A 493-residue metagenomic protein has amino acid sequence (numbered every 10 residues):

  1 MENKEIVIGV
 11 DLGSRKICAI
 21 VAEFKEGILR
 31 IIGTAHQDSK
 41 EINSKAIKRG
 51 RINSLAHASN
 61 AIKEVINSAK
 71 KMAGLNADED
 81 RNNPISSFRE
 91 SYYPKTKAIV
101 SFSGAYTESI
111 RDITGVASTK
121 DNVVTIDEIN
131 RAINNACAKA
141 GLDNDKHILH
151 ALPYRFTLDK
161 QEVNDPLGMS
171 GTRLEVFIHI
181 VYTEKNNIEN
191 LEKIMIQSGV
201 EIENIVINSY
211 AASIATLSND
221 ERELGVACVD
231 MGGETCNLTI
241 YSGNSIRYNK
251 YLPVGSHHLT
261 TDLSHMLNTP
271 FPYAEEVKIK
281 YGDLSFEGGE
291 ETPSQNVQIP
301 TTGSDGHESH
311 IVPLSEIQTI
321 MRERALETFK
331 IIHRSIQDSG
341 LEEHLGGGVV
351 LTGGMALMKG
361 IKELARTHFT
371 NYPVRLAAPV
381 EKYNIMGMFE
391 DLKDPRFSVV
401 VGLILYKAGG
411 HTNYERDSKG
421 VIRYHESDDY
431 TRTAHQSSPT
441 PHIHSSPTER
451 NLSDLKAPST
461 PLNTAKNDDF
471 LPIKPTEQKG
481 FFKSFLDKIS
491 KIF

Functional and structural regions predicted by a protein language model:
M1-K16, I20-V226, P270-F271, E276-N296 (+2 more regions): Nucleotide/phosphate-binding catalytic cleft detector across ATP-hydrolyzing and phosphate-transferring enzymes
V10-K16, F102-S103, D220, C228-T235 (+3 more regions): A short acidic Gly-Thr/Ser loop motif
F102, T183, D283-F286, H344-H368: Glycine-rich phosphate-binding loops at beta-strand->alpha-helix junctions
I126-N130, H368-V400: Conserved phosphate-binding/catalytic loops in two-lobed NTP-binding clefts
I194-I205, Q298-E342: Adenine-nucleotide phosphate-binding core of ATP-dependent small-molecule kinases
I207-I214, H258, E381-N384: Short acidic loop-to-helix transition motifs that present clustered carboxylates
R247-Y248, T261, P313-E316, N384-F389: Short beta-alpha connecting loops at secondary-structure transitions that line or flank enzyme active sites
P253-E275: A conserved active-site cap/scaffold subdomain adjacent to cofactor or substrate pockets
